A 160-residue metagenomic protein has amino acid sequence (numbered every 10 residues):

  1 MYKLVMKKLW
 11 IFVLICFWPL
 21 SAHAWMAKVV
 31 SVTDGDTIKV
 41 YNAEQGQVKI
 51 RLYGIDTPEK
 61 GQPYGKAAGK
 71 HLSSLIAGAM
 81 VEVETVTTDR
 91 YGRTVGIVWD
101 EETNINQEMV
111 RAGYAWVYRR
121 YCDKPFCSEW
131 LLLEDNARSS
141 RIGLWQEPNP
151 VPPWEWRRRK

Functional and structural regions predicted by a protein language model:
Y2-C16, L20-K160: Small beta-barrel nucleic-acid-binding modules, primarily SNase/OB-fold domains and secondarily Tudor-like barrels
